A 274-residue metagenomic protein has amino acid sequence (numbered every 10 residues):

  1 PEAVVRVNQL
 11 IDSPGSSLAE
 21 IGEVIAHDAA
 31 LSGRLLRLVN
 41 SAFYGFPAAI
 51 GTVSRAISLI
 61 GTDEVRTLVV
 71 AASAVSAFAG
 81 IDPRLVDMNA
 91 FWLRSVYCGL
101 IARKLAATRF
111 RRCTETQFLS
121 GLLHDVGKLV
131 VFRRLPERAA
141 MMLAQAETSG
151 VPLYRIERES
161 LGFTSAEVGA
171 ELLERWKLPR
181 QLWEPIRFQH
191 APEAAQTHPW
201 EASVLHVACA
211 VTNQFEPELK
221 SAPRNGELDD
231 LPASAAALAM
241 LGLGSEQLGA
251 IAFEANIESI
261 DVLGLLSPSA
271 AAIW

Functional and structural regions predicted by a protein language model:
P1-A233, A271-W274: Conserved alpha-helical "signature site" that marks functionally important helical segments or helix/loop junctions
L231-W274: Terminal helices and disordered tails flanking the catalytic cores of nucleotide-processing hydrolases
